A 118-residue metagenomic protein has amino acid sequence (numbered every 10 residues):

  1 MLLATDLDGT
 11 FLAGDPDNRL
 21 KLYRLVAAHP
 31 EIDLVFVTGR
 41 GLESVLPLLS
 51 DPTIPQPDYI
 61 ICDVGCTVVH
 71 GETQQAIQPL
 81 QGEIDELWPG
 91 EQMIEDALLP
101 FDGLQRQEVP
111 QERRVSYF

Functional and structural regions predicted by a protein language model:
M1-P16: Asp-based phosphoryl-transfer active-site loop
L3-T5, G71, P110-E112: Short, basic/glycine-rich phosphate-binding loops at helix/coil junctions that contact nucleotide phosphates
N18-V109: Active-site phosphate-binding/coordination module
Q107-F118: Hydrophobic, aromatic-enriched interface-forming segments
